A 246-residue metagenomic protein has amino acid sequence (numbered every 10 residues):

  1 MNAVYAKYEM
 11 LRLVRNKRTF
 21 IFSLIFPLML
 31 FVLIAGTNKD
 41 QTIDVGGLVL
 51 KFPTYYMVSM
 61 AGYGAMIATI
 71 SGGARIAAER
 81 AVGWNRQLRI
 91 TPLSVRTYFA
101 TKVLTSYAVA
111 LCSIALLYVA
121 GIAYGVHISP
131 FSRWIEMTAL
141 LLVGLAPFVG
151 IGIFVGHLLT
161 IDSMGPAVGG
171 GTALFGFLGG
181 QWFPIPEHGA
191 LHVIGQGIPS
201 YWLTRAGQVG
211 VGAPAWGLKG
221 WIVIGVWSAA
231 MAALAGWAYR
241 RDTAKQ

Functional and structural regions predicted by a protein language model:
M1-E9, V45, V95-F99, V126-P130 (+1 more regions): Juxtamembrane loop-helix boundary motifs flanking transmembrane segments in multi-pass membrane proteins
M1-K7, Q181-W221: Short hydrophobic, aromatic-rich alpha-helical segments embedded in or entering the lipid bilayer of multi-pass
K7-V82, A110, I114, V126 (+3 more regions): Transmembrane helix-boundary elements of multi-pass transport/secretion proteins, especially ABC-type permease modules
V32-D40, G156-G197: Transmembrane helix segments
A35-G36, G121-I122, V126, I153-H157 (+5 more regions): Transmembrane helix-loop junction
R75-Y107: Helix-loop-helix units of permease transmembrane domains in multi-pass membrane transporters, especially ABC
R89, L93, Y124, L159 (+1 more regions): Short helix-loop-helix connector
V95, F99-V168, L174, G217-W221 (+2 more regions): Alpha-helical transmembrane segments and their short interhelical loops
